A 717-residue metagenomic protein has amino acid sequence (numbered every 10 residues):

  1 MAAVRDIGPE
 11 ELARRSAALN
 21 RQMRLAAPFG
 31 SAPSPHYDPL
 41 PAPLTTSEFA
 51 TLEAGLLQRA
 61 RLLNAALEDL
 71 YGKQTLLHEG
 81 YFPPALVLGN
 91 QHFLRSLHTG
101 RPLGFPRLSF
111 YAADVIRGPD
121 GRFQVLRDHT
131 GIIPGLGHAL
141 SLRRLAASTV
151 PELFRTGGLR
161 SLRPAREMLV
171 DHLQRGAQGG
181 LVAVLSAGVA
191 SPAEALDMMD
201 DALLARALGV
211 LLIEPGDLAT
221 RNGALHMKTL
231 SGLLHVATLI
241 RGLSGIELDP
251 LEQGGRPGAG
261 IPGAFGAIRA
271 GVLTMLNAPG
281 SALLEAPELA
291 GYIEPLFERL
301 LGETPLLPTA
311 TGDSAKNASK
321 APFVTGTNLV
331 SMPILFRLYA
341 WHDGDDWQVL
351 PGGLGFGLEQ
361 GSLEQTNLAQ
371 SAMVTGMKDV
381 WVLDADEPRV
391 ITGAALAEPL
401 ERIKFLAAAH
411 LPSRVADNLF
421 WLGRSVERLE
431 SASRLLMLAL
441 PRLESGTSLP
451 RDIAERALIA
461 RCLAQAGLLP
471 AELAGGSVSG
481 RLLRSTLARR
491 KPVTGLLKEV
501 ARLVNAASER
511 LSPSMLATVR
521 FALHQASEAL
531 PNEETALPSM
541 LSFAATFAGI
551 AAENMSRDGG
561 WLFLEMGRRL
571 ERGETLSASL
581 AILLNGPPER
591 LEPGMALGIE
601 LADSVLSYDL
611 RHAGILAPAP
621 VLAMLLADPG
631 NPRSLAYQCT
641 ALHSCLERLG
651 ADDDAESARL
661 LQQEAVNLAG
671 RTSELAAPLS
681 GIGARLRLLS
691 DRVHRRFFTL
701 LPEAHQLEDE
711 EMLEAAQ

Functional and structural regions predicted by a protein language model:
M1-I7, R14, A18, R143-R144 (+3 more regions): Conserved N-proximal alpha/beta basic substrate-recognition cap immediately N-terminal to, or forming the N-lobe
D6, A13-G104, G118-D120, T130-V182 (+3 more regions): Alpha-helical transmembrane segments and their helix-helix packing motifs
R107-Y111: Conserved alpha/beta core surface patches that mediate binding of polyanionic ligands
A113-V115: Hydrophobic residue at the +6 position relative to the catalytic HRD Asp in the kinase catalytic loop
V125-D128: Short hydrophobic beta-strand that contains or immediately precedes a catalytic carboxylate
V184-A187: Loop/turn-rich, solvent-exposed surfaces of beta-rich toroidal or solenoidal domains
S314-P322: C-terminal, beta-rich DNA-binding module of retroviral/retroelements integrases
